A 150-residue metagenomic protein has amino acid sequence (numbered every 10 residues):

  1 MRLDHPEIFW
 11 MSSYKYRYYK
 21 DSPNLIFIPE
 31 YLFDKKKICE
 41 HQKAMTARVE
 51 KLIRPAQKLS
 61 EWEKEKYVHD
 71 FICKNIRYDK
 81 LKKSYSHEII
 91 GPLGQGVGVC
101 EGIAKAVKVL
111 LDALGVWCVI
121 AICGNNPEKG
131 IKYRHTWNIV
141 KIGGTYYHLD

Functional and structural regions predicted by a protein language model:
M1-A47, K51: Linear, non-domain "peripheral" regions
L25-P29, G91, Q95-V97, R134 (+1 more regions): Short, well-ordered strand-loop elements centered on a beta-strand within folded domains, enriched for acidic residues
F33, K74-D79, G98-C100, N125-K129 (+1 more regions): Solvent-exposed loop/turn segments at secondary-structure junctions within structured extracellular/periplasmic domains
F33-P92: Secondary-structure boundary elements
K51-Q57, G94-Q95, G124-Y133: Intrinsically disordered, low-complexity coil segments
W62-K66, E101, Y147: Short, solvent-exposed positions on alpha-helices
S84-G94, G98, G102-V109: Conserved active-site-adjacent core of cysteine acyl-enzyme catalytic domains
G102-D150: Hydrophobic/aromatic-rich core segments of domains that either
